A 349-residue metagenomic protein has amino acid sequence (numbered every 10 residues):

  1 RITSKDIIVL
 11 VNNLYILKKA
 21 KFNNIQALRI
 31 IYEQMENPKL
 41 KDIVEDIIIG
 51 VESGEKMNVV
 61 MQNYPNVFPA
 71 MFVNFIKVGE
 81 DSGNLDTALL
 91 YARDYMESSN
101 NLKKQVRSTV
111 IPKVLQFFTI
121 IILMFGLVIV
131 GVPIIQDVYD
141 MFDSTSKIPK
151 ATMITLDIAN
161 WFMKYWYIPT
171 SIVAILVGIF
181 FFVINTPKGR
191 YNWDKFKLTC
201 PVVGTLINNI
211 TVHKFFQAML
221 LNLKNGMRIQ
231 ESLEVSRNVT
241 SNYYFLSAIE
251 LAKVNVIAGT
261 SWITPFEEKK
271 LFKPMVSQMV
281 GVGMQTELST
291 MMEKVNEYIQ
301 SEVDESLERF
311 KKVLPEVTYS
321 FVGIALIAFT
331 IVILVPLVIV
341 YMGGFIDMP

Functional and structural regions predicted by a protein language model:
R1-E55, N222-S261, P349: Membrane-cytosol interface segments
R1-I7, D86-L251, I263-T264, E268-Q278 (+1 more regions): Low-polarity contexts
Y32-L40, D81-N84, P133-D137: Alpha-helical transmembrane segments of integral membrane proteins, especially early/N-terminal helices
M35-P38, N63, V67, T240-Y243 (+2 more regions): Residue-level signal for short amphipathic helical patches enriched in basic/charged and nearby hydrophobic residues
D46-L85, L251-Q285: Short, non-transmembrane cytosolic segments of multipass membrane proteins
